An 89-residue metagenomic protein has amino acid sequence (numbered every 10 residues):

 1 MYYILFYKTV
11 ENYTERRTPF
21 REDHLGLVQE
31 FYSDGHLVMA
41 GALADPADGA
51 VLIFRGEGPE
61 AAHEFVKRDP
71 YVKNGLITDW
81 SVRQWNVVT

Functional and structural regions predicted by a protein language model:
M1-T89: Conserved, structured core segments of small domains
